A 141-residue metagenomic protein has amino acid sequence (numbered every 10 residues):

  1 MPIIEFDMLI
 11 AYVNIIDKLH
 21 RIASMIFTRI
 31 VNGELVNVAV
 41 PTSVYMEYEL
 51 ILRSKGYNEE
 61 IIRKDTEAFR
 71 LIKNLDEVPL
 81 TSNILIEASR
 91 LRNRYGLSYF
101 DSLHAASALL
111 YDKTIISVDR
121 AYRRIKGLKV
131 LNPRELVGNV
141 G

Functional and structural regions predicted by a protein language model:
M1, N74-E77, A105, L109-G141: Acidic, PIN/NYN-like endoribonuclease modules and their adjacent C-terminal/linker elements
M1-V40, L52-K64, V137-G141: Short, well-structured N-terminal submotif of metal-dependent ribonuclease cores
F6, T42, S82, F100-S102: Conserved glycosyltransferase catalytic-site signature
I15, A39-V44, R70-N93: Acidic catalytic patch
R29-G33, F69, L91: Hydrophobic helix-cap positions at the C-terminus of alpha-helices in RecA-like/P-loop ATPase nucleotide-binding cores
M46-D76: Active-site-proximal, substrate-binding regions of enzyme catalytic domains and RNA-binding/basic surfaces
E47-Y48, E87, R124-I125: Phosphate- and divalent-cation-binding pockets in alpha/beta enzyme and binding domains that engage nucleotide-derived
